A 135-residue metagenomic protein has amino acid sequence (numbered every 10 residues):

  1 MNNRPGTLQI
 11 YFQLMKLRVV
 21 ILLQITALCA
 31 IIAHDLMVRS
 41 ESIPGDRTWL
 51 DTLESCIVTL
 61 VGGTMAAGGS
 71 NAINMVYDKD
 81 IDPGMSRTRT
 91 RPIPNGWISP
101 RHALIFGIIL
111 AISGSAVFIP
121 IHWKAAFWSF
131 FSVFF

Functional and structural regions predicted by a protein language model:
M1-G6, Y77-I98: Cytosolic, membrane-interface loops and tails of multi-pass inner-membrane proteins
M1-L8, A27, S40-W49: Histidine-/acidic- and/or cysteine-rich, low-complexity loops and terminal segments associated with membrane
R4-L8, F12, I57, I109: Alpha-helical membrane-protein architecture signal
G6-V19, P92-A103: Interhelical loop and helix-boundary elements at the membrane-water interface of polytopic inner-membrane proteins
K16-H34: The first (N-terminal) embedded transmembrane alpha-helix
A33, M37-K79, A126-F135: Membrane-embedded alpha-helical segments that form the functional core of polytopic membrane enzymes, especially those
R87-W128: Multi-pass membrane catalytic core of lipid/isoprenoid biosynthesis enzymes
